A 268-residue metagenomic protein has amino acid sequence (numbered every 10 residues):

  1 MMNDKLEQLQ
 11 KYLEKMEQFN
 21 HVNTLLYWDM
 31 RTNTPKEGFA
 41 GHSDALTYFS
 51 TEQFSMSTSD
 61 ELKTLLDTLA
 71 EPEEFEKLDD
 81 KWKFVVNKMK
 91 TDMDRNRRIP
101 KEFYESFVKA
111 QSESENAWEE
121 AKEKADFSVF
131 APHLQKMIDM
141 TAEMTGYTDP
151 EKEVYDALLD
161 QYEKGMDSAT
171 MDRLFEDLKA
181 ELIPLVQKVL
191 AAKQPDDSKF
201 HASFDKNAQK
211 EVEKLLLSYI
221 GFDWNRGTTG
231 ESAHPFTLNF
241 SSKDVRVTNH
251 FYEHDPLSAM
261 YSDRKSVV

Functional and structural regions predicted by a protein language model:
M2-M166: A well-structured
V108-S258: Contiguous, non-catalytic segments that form substrate-binding/exosite surfaces or channel walls
Y261-R264: Conserved phosphate/anionic-ligand binding catalytic regions in large, soluble enzymes, centered on
V267-V268: Conserved small/polar residues in nucleotide/adenosyl-binding loops
